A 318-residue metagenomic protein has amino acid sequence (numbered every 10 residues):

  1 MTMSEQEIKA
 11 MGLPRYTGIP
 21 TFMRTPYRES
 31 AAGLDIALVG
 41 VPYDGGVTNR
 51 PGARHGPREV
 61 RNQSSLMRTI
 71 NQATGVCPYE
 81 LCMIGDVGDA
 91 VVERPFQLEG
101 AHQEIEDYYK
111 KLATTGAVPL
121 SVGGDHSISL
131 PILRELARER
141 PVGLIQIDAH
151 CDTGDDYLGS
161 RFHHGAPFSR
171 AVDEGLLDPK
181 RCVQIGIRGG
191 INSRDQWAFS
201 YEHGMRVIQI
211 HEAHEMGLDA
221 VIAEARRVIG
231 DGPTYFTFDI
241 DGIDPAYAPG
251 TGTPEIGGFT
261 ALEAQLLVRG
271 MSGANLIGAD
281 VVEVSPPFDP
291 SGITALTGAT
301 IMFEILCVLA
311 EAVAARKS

Functional and structural regions predicted by a protein language model:
T2-S318: Conserved alpha-helical scaffold segments that buttress catalytic/binding sites
